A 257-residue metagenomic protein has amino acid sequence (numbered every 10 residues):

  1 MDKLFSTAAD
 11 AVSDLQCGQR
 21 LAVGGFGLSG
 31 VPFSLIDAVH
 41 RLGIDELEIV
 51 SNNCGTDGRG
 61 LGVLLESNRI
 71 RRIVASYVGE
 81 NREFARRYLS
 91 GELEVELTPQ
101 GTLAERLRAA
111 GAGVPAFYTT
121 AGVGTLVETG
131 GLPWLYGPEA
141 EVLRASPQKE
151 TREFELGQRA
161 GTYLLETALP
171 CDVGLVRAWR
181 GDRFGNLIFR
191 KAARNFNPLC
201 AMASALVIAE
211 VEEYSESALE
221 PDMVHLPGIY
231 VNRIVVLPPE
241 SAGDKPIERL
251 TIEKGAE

Functional and structural regions predicted by a protein language model:
M1-E257: Conserved alpha/beta enzyme-core scaffold
